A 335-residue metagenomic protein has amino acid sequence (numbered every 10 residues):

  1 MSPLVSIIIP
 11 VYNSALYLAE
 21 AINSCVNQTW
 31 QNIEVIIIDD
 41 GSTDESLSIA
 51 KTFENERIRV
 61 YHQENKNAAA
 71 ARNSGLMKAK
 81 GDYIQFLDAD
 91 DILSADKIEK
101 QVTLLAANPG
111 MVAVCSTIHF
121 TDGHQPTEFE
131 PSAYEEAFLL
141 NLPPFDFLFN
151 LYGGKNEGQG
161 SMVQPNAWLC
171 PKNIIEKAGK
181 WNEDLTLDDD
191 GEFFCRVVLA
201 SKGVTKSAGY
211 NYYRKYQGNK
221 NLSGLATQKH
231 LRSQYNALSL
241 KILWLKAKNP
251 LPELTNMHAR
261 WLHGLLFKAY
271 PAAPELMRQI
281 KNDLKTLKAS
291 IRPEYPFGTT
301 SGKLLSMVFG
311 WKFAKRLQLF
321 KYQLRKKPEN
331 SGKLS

Functional and structural regions predicted by a protein language model:
M1-V26: N-proximal low-complexity "stem/linker" segments adjacent to membrane-targeting elements
S24, Q31, D39-S48, N65 (+1 more regions): A conserved acidic beta->alpha catalytic loop
Q63-A79, K100: Glycine-rich, basic loop-to-helix element that forms the pyrophosphate-binding segment of sugar-nucleotide handling
I84: Short aromatic/hydrophobic "clamp" motif used to bind/position activated sugar donors
D96-A133: Conserved donor NDP-sugar-binding/catalytic core segment of glycosyltransferases
L139-L231: Conserved nucleotide-sugar donor-binding catalytic segment
G209-Q217, S223-P252, P271-S290: Catalytic core of nucleotide-sugar-dependent glycosyltransferases
P274-S335: Membrane-interface aromatic/basic loop that binds lipid-linked glycans or pyrophosphate carriers, typified by
